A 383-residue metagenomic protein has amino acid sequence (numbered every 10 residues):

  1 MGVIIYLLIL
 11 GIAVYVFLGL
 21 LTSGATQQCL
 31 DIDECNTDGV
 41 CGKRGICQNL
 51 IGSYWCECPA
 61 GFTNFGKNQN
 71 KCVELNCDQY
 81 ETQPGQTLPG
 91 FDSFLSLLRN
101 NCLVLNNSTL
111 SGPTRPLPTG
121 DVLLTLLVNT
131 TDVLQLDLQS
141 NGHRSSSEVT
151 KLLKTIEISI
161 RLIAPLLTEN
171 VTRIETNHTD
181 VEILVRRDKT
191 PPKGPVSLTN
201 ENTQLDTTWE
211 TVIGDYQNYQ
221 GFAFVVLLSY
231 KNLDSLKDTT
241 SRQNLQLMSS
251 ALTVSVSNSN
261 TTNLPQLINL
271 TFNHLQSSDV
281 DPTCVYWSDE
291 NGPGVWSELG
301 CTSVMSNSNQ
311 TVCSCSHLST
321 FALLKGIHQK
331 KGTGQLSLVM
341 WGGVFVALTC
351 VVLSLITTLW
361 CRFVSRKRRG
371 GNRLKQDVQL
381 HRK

Functional and structural regions predicted by a protein language model:
G2-I4, G11-V16, L75-P282: Extracellular GAIN/GPS-associated region
G19-V40, A60-Q79, H274-Q276, S288 (+1 more regions): N-terminal entry motif of extracellular EGF-like repeats
G24-A25, E57-P59, F65-N68, V280-T283 (+3 more regions): Intrinsically disordered, low-complexity regions enriched in proline, serine, glycine and charged residues
C29, C72, V254-V256, Q310-S316: Generic recognition of long tandem-repeat/solenoid scaffolds
I51-C56: Disulfide-stabilized extracellular beta-strand modules
N260-T320, L324: Proteolytic-maturation and junctional protease-sensitive modules
M305, Q310, S314-S319, L323-K383: Hydrophobic alpha-helical transmembrane segments corresponding to the first two to three helices of multi-pass helical
